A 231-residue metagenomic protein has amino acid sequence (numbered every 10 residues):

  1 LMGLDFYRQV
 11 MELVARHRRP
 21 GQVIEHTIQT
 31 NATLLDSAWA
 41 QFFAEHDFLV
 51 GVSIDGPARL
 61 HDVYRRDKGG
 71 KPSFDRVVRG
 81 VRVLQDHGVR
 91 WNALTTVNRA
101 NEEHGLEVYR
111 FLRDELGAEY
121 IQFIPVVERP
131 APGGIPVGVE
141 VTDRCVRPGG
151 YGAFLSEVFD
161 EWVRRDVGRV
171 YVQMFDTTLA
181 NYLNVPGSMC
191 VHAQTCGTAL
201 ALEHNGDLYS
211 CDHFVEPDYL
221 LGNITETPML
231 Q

Functional and structural regions predicted by a protein language model:
L1-V50, I54-L60, D67-R79, V83 (+2 more regions): Canonical radical SAM enzyme core domain
P20, I24-T27, Y171, T198 (+1 more regions): Short, surface-exposed helix-loop/turn micro-motifs enriched in polar/charged residues
I54, C211-D212: Active-site flanking residues adjacent to catalytic metal/cofactor-binding acidic residues
R59, W91, T227: Glycine-centered loop/turn positions within well-structured domains that cap or flank conserved ligand/cofactor-binding
V63-D75, R82-T195, A201, N205 (+2 more regions): Radical SAM enzyme [4Fe-4S]-AdoMet core and its adjacent flexible, acidic and glycine-rich loops/tails across
V215-Q231: Flexible mid-to-C-terminal extensions adjoining Fe-S/redox cofactors in radical SAM and related proteins
